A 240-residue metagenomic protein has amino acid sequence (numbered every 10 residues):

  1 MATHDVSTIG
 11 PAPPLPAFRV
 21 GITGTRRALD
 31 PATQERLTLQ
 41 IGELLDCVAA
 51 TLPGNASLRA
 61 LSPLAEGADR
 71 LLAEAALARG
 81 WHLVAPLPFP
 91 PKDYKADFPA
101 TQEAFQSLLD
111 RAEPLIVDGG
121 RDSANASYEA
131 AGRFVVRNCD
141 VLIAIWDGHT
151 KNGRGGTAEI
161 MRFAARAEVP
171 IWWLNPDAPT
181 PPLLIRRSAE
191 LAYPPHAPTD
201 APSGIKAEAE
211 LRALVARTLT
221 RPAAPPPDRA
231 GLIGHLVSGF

Functional and structural regions predicted by a protein language model:
A2-P198, S203: Acidic/glycine-enriched connector segments
A201-R212: Intrinsically disordered, low-complexity N-proximal targeting/linker segments that flank membranes
T218-F240: Basic, amphipathic N-terminal segments
